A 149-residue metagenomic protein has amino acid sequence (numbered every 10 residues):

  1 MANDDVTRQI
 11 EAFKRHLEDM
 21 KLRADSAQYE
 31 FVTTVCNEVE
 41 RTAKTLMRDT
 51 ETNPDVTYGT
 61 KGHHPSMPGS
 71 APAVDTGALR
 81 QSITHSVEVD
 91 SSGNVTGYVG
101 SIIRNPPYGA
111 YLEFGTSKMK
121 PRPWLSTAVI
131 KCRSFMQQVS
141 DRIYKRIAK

Functional and structural regions predicted by a protein language model:
M1-K149: Short, Lys/Arg-rich flexible segments
